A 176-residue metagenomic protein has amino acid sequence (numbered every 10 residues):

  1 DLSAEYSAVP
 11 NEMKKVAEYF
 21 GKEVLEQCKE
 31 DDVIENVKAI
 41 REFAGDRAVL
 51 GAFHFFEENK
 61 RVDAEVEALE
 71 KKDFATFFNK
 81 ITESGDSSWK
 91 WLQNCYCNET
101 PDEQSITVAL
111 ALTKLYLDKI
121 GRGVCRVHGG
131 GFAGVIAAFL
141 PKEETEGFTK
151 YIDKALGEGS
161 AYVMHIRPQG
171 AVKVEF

Functional and structural regions predicted by a protein language model:
D1-R126, A138-F176: C-terminal nucleotide
G130-I136: N-terminal pre-core extensions flanking Radical SAM catalytic domains
